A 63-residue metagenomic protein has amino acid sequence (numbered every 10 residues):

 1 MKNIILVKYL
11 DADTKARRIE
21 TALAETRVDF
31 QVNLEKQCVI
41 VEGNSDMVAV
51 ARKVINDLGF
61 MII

Functional and structural regions predicted by a protein language model:
M1, N33-K36: Short glycine-enriched loop/turn motifs at secondary-structure junctions
M1-K2, R52, I63: Extended, compositionally biased intrinsically disordered regions at domain boundaries
M1-L10: Short glycine-/aliphatic-rich beta-strand segments at the starts of folded cytosolic domains
Y9-E25: Short amphipathic alpha-helix segments
A24-V28, N44: Short glycine/proline-enriched coil/turn segments at helix->beta-strand junctions
Q31-V32, L58-I63: Conserved short beta-strand edge segments in small beta-sheet-based binding/regulatory domains
Q37-E42: A generic structural motif
M47-G59: Charge-rich, low-aromatic oligomerization/scaffolding segments with amphipathic character
